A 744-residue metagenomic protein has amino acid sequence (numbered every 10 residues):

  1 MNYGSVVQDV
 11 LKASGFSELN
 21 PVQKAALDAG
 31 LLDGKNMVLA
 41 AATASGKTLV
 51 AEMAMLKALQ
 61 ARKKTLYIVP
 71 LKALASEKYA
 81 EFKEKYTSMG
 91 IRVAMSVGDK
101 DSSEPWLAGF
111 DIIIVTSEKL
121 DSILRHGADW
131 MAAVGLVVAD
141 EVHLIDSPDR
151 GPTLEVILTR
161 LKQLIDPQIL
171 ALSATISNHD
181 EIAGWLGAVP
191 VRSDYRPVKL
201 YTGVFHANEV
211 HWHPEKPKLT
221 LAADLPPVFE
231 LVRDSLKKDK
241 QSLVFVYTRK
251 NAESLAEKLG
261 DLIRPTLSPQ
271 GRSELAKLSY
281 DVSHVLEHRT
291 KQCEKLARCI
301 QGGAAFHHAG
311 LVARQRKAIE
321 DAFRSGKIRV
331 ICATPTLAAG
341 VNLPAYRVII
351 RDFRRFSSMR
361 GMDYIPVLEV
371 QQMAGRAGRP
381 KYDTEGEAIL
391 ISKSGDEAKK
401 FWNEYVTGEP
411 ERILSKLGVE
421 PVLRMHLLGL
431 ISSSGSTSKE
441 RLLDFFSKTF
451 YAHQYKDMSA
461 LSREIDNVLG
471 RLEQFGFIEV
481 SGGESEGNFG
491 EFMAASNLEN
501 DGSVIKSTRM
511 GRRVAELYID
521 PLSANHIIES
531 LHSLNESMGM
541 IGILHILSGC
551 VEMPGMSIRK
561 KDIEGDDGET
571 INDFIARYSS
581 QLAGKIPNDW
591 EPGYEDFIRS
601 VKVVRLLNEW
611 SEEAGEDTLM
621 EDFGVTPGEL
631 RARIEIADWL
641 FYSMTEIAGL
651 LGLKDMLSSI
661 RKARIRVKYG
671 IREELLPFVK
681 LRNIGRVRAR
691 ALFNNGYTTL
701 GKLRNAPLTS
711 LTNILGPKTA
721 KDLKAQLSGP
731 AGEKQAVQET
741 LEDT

Functional and structural regions predicted by a protein language model:
M1-A25, A29, G34-M37, S268-C293 (+1 more regions): Helicase-associated low-complexity/disordered flanking segments
F16-H179, A183-L186, V191-V198, F205 (+2 more regions): Conserved P-loop/Walker A NTP-binding site and adjacent catalytic elements of P-loop NTPases
Y67, K85-A94, K250-V330, M359 (+2 more regions): Conserved C-terminal RecA-like helicase domain
A108-L124, G303, F323-A338: Conserved two-lobed SF2 helicase motor
T159, H179-W185, V189-K258, A305: Conserved interdomain linker/interface between the two RecA-like ATPase lobes of SF2 helicase motors
V330, L337-R354, E387-I389: A short beta-strand element within the Helicase C-terminal
P366-N403: Conserved segment of the helicase C-terminal RecA-like domain
G429, D466-F475, E479, F489-K680 (+1 more regions): C-terminal helical accessory/scaffold domains
